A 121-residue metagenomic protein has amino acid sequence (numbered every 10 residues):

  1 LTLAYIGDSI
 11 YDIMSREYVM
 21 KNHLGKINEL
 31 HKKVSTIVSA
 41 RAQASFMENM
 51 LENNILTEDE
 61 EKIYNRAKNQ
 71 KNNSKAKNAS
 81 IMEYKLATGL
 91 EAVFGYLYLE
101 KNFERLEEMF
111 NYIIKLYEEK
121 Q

Functional and structural regions predicted by a protein language model:
L1-Q121: Double-stranded RNA-binding/processing signature
